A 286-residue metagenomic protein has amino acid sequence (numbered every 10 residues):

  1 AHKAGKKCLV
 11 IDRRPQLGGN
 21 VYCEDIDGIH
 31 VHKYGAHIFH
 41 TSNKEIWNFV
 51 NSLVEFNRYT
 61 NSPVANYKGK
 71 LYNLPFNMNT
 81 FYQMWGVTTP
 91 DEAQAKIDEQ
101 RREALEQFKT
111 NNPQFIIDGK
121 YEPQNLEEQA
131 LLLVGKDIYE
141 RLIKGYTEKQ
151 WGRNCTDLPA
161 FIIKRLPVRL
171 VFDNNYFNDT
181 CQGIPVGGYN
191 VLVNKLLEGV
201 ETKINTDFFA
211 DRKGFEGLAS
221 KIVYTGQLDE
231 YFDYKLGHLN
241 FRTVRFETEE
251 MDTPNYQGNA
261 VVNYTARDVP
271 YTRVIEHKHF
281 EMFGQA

Functional and structural regions predicted by a protein language model:
H2-D27: Glycine-rich FAD pyrophosphate-binding loop
K7, H30, E55, E201-K203: Conserved beta-strand segments of alpha/beta enzyme cores
V21-E24, F76-M78, L236-G237: Short aromatic-enriched loop/helix-cap "lid" or pocket-rim segments at secondary-structure transitions that line
E24-F49: N-terminal glycine-rich dinucleotide-binding loop that anchors FAD/FMN and/or NAD(P) in oxidoreductases
H40-S52, N190-G199: N-terminal Rossmann-like dinucleotide/flavin-binding domain of flavoprotein oxidoreductases that bind FAD/FMN
I46-K68, I138-R141: A short alpha-helix-loop-beta-strand transition element characteristic of N-terminal alpha/beta dinucleotide-binding
A65-K70, N79-K221, T225, D229-F232: Active-site/ligand-binding neighborhood in enzyme catalytic cores
F208-A286: Mid-domain catalytic core of redox enzymes that form a hydrophobic substrate pocket/lid adjacent to a catalytic redox
